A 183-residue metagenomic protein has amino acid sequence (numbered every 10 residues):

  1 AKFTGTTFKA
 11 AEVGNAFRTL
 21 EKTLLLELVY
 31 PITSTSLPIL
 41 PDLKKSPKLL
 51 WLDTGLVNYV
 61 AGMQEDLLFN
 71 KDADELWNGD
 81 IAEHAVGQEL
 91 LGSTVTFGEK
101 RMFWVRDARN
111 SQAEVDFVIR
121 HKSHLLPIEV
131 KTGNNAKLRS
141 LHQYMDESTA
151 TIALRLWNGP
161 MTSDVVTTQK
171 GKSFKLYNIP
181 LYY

Functional and structural regions predicted by a protein language model:
A1-E114, I119: Accessory nucleic acid-recognition modules appended to NTPase machines
A61-M63, S140, V165-T167: Short conserved micro-motifs at the rims of enzyme active sites and ligand-binding pockets
F103, L126, L154-R155: A structural signal for isolated positions on well-ordered beta-strands in alpha/beta enzyme cores
I119-P127: Active-site beta-strand-loop-beta-strand hairpin of nuclease catalytic cores that positions key catalytic residues
E129-T132: Terminal-proximal interaction/regulatory segments of ATP-powered molecular machines
A136-P160: Basic, amphipathic alpha-helical patches used to engage nucleic acids or provide basic targeting signals, exemplified
P160-Y183: Domain-level recognition of nuclease-like catalytic cores that cleave nucleotide substrates
